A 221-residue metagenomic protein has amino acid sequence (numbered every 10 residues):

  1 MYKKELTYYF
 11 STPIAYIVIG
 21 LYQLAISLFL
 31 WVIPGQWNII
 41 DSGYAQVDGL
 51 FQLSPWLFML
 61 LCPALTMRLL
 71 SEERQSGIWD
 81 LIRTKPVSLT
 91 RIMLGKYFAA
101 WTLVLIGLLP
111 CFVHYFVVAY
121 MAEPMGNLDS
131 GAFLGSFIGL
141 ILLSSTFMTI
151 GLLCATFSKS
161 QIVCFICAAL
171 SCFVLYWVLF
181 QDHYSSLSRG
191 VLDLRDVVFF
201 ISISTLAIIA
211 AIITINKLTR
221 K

Functional and structural regions predicted by a protein language model:
M1-I19: Aromatic- and glycine-rich beta-strand/loop motifs that create alpha-glucan
P13, I19-L21, I92, A100-L108 (+2 more regions): Hydrophobic alpha-helical membrane-insertion segments
I26-W31, Y44-L57, G95-Q161: Secretory targeting signals
I33-D48, F157, C164-K221: Terminal transmembrane helical anchor/hairpin motif
L50-E72: Long, hydrophobic alpha-helical segments
C62-T66, H114, T149-I150, A210-A211: Hydrophobic/aromatic residues in alpha-helical transmembrane segments
L65-R83, Y97: Transmembrane helix boundary and interhelical loop/hinge segments in multi-pass membrane proteins
